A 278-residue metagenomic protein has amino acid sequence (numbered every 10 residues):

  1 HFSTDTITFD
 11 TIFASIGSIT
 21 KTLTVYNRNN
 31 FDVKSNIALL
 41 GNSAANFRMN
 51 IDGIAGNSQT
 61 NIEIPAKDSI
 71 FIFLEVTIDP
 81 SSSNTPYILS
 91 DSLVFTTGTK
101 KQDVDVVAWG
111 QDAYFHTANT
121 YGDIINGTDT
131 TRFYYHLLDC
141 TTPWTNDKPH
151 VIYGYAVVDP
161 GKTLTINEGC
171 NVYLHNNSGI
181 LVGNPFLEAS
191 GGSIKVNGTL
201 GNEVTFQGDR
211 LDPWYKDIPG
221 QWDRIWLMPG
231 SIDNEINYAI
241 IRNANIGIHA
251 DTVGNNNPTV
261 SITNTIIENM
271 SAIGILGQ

Functional and structural regions predicted by a protein language model:
S3-T11, G17-S18, Q59-Q278: Beta-strand/loop edge motif enriched in small/polar residues
T20-T22: A short beta-strand segment in extracellular, disulfide-stabilized domains
V25-N29: Asparagine-centered strand-capping/turn motif at beta-strand->loop junctions
S35-L39: Short, well-ordered beta-strand segments
L40-S58: Short, solvent-exposed loop/linker segments at beta-strand-coil boundaries, enriched for Pro/Gly and Ser/Thr
